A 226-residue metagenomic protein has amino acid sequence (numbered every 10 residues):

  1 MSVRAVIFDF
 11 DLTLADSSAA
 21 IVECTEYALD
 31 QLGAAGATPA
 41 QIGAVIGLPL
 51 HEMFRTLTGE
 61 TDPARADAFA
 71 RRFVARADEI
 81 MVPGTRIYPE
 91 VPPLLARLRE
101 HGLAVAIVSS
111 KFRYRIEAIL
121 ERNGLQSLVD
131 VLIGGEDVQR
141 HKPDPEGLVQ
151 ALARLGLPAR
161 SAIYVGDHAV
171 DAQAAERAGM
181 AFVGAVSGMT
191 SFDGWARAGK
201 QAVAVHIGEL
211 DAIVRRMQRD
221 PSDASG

Functional and structural regions predicted by a protein language model:
M1-A44, E60, S191: Active-site neighborhood of HAD-like aspartate-dependent phosphohydrolases
S2, E79-I107, R113-E117, P145: Short, acidic loop-to-helix structural element flanking the phosphoryl-transfer center in phosphate-processing enzymes
A5, K142-A172: Conserved Lys-Pro-Asp/Glu-containing loop-to-beta segment of HAD-superfamily phosphomonoesterases, centered on
A28-L29, P49-P63, I119, A151-L152: Helix-loop "lid/cap" segments that line or gate small-molecule binding pockets
A35, Q126-D130, P158, Q201: Conserved H-loop
Q41, V45, Q126-R140: A short, structured active-site edge motif that brings together acidic residues
R55-P92, H101: Metal-dependent phosphoesterase signature
I163-A202: Acidic, Mg2+-coordinating phosphoryl-transfer loop and its flanking beta/alpha structural elements, shared across
